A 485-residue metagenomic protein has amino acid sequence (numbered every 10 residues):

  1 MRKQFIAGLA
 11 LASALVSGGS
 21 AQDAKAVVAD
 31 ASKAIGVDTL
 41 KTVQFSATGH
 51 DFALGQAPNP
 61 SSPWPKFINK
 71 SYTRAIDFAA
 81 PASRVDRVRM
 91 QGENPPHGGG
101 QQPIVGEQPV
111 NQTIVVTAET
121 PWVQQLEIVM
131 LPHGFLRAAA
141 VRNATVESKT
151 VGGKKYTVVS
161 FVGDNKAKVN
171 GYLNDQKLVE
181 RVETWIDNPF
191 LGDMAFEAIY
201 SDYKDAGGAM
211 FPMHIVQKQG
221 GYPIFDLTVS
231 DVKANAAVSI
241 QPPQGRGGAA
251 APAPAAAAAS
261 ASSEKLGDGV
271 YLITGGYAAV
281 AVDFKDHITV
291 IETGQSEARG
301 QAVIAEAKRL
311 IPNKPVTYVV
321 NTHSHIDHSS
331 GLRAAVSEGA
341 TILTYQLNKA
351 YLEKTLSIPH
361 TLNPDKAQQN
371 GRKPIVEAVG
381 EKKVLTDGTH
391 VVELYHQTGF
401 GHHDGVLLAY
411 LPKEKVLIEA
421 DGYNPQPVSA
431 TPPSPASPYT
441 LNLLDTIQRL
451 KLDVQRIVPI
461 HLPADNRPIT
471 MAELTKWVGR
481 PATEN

Functional and structural regions predicted by a protein language model:
A7-V16: Bacterial N-terminal signal peptides
Q22-A29, P96-V169, N174-D175, I186-M194 (+4 more regions): Flexible, processing/modification-adjacent segments and terminal tails in exported/periplasmic/extracellular proteins
K33, V37-E119, E147, G163 (+1 more regions): N-terminal mature ectodomain segment of secretory-pathway/periplasmic proteins
K154-P243, L407-P412, E419-A420, P425-Q426 (+1 more regions): Gly/Pro-enriched, hydrophobic low-complexity segments that function as extracytoplasmic propeptides/linkers
D226-K285, K383: Zn-dependent metallo-beta-lactamase
E264-E306, V406-P425: Conserved beta-strand hairpin/beta-sheet module of binuclear metal-dependent hydrolase folds, prominently
A298-L343, R449-Q455: Active-site metal-binding motif and surrounding structural segment of the metallo-beta-lactamase
L444-N485: Divalent-metal (often Zn2+) His-rich catalytic cores of metallo-beta-lactamase-fold enzymes
